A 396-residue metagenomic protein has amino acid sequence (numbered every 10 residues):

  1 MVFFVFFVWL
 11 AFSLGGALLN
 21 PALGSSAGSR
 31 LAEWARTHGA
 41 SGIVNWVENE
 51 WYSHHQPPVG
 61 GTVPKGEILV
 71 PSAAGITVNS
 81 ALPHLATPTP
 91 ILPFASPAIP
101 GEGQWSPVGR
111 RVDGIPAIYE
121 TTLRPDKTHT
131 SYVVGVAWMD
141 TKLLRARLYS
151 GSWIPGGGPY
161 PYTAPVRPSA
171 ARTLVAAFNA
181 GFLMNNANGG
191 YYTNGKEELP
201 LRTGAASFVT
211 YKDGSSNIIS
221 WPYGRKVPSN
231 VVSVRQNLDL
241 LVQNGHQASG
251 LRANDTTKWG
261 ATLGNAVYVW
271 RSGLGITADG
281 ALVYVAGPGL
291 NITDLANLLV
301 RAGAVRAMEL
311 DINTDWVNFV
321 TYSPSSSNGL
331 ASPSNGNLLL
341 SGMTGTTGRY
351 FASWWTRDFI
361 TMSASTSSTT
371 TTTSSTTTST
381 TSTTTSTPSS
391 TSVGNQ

Functional and structural regions predicted by a protein language model:
M1-F7: N-terminal Sec-pathway targeting helices
F7-G24, G28-L199: Zymogen propeptides
L31-H38, S386-N395: Polybasic, low-complexity, intrinsically disordered segments
P125-S131, K212, A278, S353-W354: Short, ordered beta-strand-loop transition motifs
K127, E197-L199, L263-N265, Y350-F351 (+1 more regions): Short Gly/Pro-enriched turn/cap motifs at secondary-structure boundaries
W138-L143, L148-R301: Aspartyl protease catalytic domain
I219, Q243-Q247, L251, W259-S367: Extended C-terminal subregions enriched in glycine
S367-S392: Extracellular mucin-like PTS domains
